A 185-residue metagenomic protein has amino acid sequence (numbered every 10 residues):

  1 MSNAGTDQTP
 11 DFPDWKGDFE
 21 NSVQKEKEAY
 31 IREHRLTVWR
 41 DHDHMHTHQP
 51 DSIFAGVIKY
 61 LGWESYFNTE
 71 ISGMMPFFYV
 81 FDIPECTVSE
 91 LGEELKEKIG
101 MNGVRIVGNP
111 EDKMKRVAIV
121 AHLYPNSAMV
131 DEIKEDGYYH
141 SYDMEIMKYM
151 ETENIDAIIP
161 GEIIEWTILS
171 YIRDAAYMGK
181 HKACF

Functional and structural regions predicted by a protein language model:
M1-F185: Hydrophobic structural segments
